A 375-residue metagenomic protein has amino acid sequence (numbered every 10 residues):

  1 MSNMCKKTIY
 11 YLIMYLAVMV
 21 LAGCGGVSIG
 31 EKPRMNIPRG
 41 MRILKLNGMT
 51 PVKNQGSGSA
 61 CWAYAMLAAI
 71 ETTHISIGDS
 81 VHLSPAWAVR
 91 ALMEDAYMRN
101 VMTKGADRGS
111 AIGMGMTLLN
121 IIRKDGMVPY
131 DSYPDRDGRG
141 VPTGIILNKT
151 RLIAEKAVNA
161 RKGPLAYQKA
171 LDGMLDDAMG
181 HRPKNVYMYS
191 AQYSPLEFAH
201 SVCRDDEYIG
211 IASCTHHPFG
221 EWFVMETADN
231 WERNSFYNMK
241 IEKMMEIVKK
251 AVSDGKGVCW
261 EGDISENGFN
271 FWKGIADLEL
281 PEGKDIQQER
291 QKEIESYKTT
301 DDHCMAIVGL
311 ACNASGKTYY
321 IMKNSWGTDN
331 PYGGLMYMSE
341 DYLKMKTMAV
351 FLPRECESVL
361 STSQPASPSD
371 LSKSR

Functional and structural regions predicted by a protein language model:
S2-I13: Bacterial N-terminal signal peptides that target proteins for export
A22-G23: C-terminal motif of bacterial Sec signal peptides marking the signal peptidase cleavage site
G26-S28, N47-I77, P85, A91-M93: Cross-family signature of deubiquitinases and ubiquitin-like deconjugating cysteine proteases
V27, T50, K169-R375: Active-site signature of cysteine proteases
I29-N47: N-terminal regions that are enriched for targeting/export leaders and immediately downstream pro/stem segments
G56-I70, G109-L119, H303: Active-site nucleophilic cysteine motif
A60-A63, W87-R90, L118-I121, P129-S132 (+3 more regions): Structural recognition of the beta-strand scaffold that forms the well-ordered cores of secreted hydrolase catalytic
H82-Y189: Papain-like cysteine protease catalytic cores
